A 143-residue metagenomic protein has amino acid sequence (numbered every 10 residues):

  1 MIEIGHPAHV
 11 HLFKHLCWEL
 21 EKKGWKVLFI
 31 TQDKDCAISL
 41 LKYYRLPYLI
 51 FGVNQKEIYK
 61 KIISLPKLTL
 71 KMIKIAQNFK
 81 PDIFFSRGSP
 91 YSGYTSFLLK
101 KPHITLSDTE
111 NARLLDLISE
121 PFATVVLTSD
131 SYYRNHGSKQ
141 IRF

Functional and structural regions predicted by a protein language model:
M1-P7: Nucleotide-activated donor-dependent transferases that construct or modify glycoconjugates
I4, E21-L65: Conserved nucleotide-sugar phosphate-binding/catalytic loop shared by glycosyltransferases and other
P7-E21: Short amphipathic alpha-helix
E19, L40, T95, I118-S119: Hydrophobic/aromatic ligand-binding patch that stacks against planar heteroaromatic rings of cofactors or nucleotides
D35, F84-L98: An aromatic- and histidine-rich active-site surface loop
L41, P102-F143: Active-site-proximal region of nucleotide-activated glycan assembly enzymes, centered on histidine/acidic-rich loops
I58-K80: An amphipathic, basic-hydrophobic alpha-helix
K74-G88, I104: Short N-terminal targeting/anchoring amphipathic segment
